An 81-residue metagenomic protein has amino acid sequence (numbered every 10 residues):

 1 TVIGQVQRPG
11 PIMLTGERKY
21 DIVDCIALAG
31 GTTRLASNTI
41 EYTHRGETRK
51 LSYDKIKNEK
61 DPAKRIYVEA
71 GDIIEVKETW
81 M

Functional and structural regions predicted by a protein language model:
T1-M81: Ser/Thr/Pro/Gly-biased, low-complexity, turn-/loop-rich segments that often occur immediately after N-terminal
